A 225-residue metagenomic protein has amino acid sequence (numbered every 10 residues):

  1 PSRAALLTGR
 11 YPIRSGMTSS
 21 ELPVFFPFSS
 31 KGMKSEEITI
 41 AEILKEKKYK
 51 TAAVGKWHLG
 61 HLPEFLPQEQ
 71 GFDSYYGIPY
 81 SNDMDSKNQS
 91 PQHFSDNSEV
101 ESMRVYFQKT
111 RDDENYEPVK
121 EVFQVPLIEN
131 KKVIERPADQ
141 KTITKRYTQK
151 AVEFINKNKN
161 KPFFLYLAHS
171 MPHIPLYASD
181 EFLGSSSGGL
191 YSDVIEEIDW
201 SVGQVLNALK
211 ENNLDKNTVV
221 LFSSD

Functional and structural regions predicted by a protein language model:
P1-S224: Formylglycine-dependent sulfatase
